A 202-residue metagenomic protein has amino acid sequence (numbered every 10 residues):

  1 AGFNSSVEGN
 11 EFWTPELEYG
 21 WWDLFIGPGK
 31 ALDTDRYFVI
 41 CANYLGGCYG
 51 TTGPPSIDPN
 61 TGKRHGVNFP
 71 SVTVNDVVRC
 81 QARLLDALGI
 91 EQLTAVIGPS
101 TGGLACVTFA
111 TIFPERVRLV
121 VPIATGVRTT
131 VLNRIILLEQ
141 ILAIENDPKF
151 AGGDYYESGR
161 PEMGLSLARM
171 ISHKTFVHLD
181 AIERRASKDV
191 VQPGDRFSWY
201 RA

Functional and structural regions predicted by a protein language model:
A1-D58: N-terminal cap/lid subdomain of alpha/beta-hydrolase-fold enzymes
L24, R83-A87, T108: Residue-level signal for well-ordered alpha-helical scaffold segments within enzymatic catalytic domains
A42, V121-A124, K174: Alpha/beta-hydrolase-fold catalytic nucleophile elbow
T51-S71: Short acidic, low-complexity segments enriched in Ser/Thr/Gly/Pro
G62-N68, N75-A95: Conserved acidic catalytic loop of the alpha/beta-hydrolase fold
D76, L104, E162-S166: Generic recognition of stable, solvent-exposed alpha-helical segments in well-folded globular domains
Q92-I135: Conserved hydrolase catalytic core segment
V131, I135-A202: Alpha/beta-hydrolase
